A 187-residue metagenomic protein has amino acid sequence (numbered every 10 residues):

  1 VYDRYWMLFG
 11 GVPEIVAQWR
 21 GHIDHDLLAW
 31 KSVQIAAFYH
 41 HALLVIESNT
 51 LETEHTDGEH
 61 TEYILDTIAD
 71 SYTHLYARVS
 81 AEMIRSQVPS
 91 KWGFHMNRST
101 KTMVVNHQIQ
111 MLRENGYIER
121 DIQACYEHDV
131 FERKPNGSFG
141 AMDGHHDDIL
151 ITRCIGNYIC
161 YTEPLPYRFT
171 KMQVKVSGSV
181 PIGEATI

Functional and structural regions predicted by a protein language model:
V1-W6, I155: Acidic, metal-ligating active-site segments
Y5-N136, G183-I187: Mg2+-dependent endonuclease catalytic cores in nucleic-acid-processing enzymes, primarily RNase H-like
R98-S99, G140-I149: Structural motif
D147-I187: Acidic two-metal-ion nuclease catalytic site recognized across multiple nuclease folds, prominently DnaQ/RNase D-T
